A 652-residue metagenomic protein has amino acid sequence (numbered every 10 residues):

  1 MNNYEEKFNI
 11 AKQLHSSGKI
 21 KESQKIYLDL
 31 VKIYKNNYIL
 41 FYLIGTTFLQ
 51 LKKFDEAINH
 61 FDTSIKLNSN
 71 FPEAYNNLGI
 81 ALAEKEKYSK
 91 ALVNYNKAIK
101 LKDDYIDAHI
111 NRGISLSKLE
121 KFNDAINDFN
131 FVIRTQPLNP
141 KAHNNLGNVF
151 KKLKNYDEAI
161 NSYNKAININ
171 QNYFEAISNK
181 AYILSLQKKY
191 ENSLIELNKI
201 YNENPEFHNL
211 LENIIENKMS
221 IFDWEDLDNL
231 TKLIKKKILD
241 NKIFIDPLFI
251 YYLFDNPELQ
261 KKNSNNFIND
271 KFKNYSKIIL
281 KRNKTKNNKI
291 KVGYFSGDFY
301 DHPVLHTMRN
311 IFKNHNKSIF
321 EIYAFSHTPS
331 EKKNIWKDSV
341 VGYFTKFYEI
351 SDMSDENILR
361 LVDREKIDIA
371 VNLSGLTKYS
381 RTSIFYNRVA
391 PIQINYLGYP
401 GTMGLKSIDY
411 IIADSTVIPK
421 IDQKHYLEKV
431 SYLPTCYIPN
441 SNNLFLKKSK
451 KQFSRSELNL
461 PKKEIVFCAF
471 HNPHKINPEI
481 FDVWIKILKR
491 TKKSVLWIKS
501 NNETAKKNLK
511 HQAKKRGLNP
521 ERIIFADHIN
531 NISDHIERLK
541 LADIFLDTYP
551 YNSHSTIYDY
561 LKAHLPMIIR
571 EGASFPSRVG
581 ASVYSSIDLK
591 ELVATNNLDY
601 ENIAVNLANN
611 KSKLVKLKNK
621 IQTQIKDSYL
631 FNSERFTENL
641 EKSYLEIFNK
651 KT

Functional and structural regions predicted by a protein language model:
M1-L460, N472, D482, H511-L518 (+5 more regions): Alpha-helical solenoid repeat scaffolds of the TPR/TPR-like class and their adjacent stem/linker regions that mediate
K291-G293, C468, W497, I568: Short, well-ordered beta-strand segments
I319-E321, I485-K515, E521: A conserved nucleotide-sugar
S374, D547-S553, E571: Short Ser/Thr-rich beta->loop micro-motif in glycosyltransferases that lines and helps position the nucleotide-sugar
C468-E479: Substrate-binding clefts and catalytic carboxylate motifs of secreted carbohydrate-active enzymes
Y560-K562, S585: Short alpha-helix at the nucleotide-sugar/activated-sugar donor binding site of glycosyltransferases and closely
P566-F575: Short hydrophobic beta-strand element within catalytic cores of glycosyltransferases and related nucleotide-activated
S577-D588, V593: Short acidic/histidine- and often glycine-rich active-site loop of Leloir-type glycosyltransferases that engages
